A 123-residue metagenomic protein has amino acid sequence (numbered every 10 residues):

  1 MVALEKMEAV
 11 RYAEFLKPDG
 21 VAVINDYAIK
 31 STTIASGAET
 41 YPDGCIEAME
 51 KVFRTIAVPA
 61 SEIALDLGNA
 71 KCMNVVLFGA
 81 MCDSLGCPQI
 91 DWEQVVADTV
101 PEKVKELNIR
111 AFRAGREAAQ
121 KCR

Functional and structural regions predicted by a protein language model:
M1-R123: Active-site cofactor/cluster-binding pocket
